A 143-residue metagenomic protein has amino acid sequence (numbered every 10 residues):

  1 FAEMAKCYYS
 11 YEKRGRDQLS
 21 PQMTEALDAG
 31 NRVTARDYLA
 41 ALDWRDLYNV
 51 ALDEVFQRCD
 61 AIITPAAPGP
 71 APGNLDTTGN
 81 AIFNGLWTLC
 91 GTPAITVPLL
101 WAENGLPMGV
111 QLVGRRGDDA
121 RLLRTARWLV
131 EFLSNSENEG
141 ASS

Functional and structural regions predicted by a protein language model:
F1, A5, N80-F83, A126: Amphipathic alpha-helical segments in well-structured domains
F1-N49, D53, P98-G109: Short helix-loop capping/hinge segments that flank enzyme active sites or metal/cofactor-binding pockets
S20, G73-D76, G105, L122: Alpha-helix N-cap/helix-start motif
L39-D43, V50, L89-S143: Structural helix-boundary/capping segments
A40, A66-L86: Short, surface-exposed loop/helix-turn segments at secondary-structure junctions that function as lids/hinges flanking
E54, G85, R127: Surface-exposed charge patches
